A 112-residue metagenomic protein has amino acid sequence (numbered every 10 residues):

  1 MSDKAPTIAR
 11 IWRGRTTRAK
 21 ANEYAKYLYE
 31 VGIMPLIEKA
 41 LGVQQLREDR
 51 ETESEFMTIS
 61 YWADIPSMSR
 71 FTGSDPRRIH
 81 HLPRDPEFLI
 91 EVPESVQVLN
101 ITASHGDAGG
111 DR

Functional and structural regions predicted by a protein language model:
M1-P6, G42-M57, H80-R112: Glycine-rich beta-strand-turn "strand-cap" elements at beta-sheet edges
K4, K26, E30-G42, Y61-Q97: An amphipathic, aromatic/His-enriched active-site/gating alpha helix that lines ligand/cofactor pockets
T7-R15: Short glycine-/aliphatic-rich beta-strand segments at the starts of folded cytosolic domains
R15, L46, I59-Y61: Short hydrophobic/aromatic beta-strand micro-patches that form the beta-sheet surface supporting nucleotide- or nucleic
R15-K26: Short, surface-exposed ligand-recognition loops at beta-strand->loop->(often short) alpha-helix junctions that present
R18, D64, N100-A103: Non-catalytic surface loops within mature trypsin-like serine protease
N22-Y24, M68-R70, G106-A108: Short acidic, gly/pro-rich beta-turn/loop elements at beta-sheet edges and active-site/ligand-binding grooves
